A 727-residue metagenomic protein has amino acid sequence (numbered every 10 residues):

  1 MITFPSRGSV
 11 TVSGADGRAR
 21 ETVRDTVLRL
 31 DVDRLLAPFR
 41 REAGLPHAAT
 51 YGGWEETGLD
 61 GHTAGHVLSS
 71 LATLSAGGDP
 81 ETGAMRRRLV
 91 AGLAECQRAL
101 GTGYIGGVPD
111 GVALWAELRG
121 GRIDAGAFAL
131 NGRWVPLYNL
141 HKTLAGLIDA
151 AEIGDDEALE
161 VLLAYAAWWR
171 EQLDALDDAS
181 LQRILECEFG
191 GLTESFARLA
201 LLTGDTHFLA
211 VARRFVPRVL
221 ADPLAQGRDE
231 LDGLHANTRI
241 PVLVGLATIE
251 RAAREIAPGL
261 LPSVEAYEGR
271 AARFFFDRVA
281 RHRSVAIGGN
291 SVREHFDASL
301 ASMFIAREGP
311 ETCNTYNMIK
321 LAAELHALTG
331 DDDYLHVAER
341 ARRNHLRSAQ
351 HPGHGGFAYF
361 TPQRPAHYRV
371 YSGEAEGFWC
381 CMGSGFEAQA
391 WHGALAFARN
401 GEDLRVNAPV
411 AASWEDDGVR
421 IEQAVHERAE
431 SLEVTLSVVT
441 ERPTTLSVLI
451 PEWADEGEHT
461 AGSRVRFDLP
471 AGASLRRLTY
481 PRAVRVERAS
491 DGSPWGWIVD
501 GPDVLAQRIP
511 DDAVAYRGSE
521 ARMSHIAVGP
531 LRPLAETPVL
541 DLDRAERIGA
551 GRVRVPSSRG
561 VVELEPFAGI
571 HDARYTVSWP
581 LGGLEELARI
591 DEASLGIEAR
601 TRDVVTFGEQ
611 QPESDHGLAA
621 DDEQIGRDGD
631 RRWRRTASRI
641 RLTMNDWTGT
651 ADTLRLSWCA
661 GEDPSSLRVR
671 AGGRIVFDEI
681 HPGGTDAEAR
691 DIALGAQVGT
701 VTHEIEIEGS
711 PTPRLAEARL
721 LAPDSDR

Functional and structural regions predicted by a protein language model:
M1-Q611, D615-G617, S725: Glycan-recognition and catalytic cores of secretory/periplasmic carbohydrate-active enzymes
R554, E563, F567-R727: Extracytoplasmic
